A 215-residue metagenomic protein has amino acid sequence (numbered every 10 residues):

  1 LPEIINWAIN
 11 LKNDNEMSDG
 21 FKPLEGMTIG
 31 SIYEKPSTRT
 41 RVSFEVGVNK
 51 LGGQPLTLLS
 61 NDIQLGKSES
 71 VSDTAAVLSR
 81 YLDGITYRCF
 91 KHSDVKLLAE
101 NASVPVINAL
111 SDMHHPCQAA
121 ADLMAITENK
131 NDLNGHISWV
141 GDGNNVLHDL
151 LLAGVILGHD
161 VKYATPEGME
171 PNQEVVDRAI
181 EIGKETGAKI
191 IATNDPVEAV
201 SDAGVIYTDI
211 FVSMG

Functional and structural regions predicted by a protein language model:
L1-V42, V46, H114: Positively charged, low-complexity intrinsically disordered leader regions
T28-Y81: Active-site cofactor/substrate anionic-group-binding motifs, chiefly glycine- and Lys/Arg-rich phosphate-binding loops
E34-V46, N129-T208, M214: Glycine-rich phosphate/diphosphate-binding loop of Rossmann-like nucleotide-binding domains
N61-I63, L110-H115, P166-M169: Short, acidic/turn-prone active-site loops that include or flank metal/cofactor- and phosphate-binding residues
A75-A76, D83-A153: Anion-binding alpha/beta catalytic cores of soluble intermediary-metabolism enzymes, centered on
S79, A99, A199-S201: A short, aliphatic-rich alpha-helical micro-motif
S93-D94, S213-G215: Short glycine-rich, flexible loops that bind phosphorylated cofactors or substrates
